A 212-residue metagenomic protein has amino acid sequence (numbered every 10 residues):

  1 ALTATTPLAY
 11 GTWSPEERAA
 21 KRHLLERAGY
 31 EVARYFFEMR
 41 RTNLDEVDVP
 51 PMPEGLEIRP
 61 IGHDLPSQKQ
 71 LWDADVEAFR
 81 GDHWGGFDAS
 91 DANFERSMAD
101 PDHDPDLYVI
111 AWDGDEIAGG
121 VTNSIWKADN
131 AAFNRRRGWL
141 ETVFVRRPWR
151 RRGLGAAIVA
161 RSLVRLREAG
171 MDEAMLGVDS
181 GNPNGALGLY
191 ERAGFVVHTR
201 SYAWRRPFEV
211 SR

Functional and structural regions predicted by a protein language model:
A1, E141-V145, R151-E168, E173 (+1 more regions): Conserved acetyl-CoA-binding loop-helix of GNAT-fold acetyltransferases
A1-G62, Y202-R206: Acyl-donor-binding surface of acyltransferase catalytic domains
Y10-T12, L140, A174-V178: Conserved hydrophobic beta-strand within the GNAT/NAT acetyltransferase core sheet that lines the active-site cleft
K21, L25, Y190, F195: Conserved active-site tyrosine of GNAT-family acetyltransferases
P50-A89: Short amphipathic alpha-helix that is part of the acyltransferase structural core
D82-V143: A conserved beta-strand-loop-helix scaffold within acyl/acetyltransferase catalytic domains
V159, N182-A186, A203-F208: Short glycine/proline-centered loop/turn elements that form peptide/ligand docking sites
